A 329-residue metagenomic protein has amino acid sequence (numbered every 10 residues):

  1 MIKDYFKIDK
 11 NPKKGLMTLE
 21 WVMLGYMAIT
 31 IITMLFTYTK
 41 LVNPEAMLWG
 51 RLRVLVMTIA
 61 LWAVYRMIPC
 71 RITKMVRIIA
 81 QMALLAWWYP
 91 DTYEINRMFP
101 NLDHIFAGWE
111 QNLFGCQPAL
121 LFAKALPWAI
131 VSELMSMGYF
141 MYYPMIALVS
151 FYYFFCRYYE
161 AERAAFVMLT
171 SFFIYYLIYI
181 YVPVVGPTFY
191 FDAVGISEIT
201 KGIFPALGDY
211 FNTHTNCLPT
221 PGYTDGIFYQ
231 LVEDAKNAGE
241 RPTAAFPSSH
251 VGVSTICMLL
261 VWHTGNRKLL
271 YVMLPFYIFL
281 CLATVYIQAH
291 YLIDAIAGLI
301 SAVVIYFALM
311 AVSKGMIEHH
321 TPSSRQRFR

Functional and structural regions predicted by a protein language model:
M1-V54, I72-A147: N-terminal transmembrane-helix/juxtamembrane module of multi-pass inner/ER membrane proteins
Y26-L35, L84-P90, F172-I180, Y277-Y286: Aromatic-anchored segments of alpha-helical transmembrane domains
L61-R71, F151-Y159, V261-G265, F307-V312: Structural signal for the C-terminal ends of transmembrane alpha-helices and the immediately following loop
M75-A80, A147-P183, T188-G202: Interfacial segments of alpha-helical transmembrane regions
V131-M145, R241-W262, L292, I296: Membrane-interface loop-to-helix entry segments
L148-Y153, V251-L269, I300-L309: Membrane-interfacial alpha-helical segments at the cytosolic side of multi-pass membrane proteins
Y181-H263: Membrane-interfacial catalytic/cofactor-binding modules of polytopic membrane enzymes
G186-F189, A245, F279-I305: Interfacial helix-loop-helix junctions of multi-pass membrane proteins
